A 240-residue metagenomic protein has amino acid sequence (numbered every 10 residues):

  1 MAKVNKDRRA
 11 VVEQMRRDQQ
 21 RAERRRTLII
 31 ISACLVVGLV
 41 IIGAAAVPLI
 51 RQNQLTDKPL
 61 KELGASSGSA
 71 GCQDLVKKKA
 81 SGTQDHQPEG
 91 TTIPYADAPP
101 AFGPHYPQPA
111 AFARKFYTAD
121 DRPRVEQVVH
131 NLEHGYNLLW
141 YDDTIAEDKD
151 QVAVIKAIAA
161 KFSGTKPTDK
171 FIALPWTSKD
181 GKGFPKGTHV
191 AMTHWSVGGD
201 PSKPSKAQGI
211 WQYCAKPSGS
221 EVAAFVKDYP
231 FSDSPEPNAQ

Functional and structural regions predicted by a protein language model:
M1-R26: Terminal targeting segments of Actinobacterial cell-envelope proteins
M15-R16, A46, I50: Non-catalytic accessory regions used for complex assembly or targeting
S32-A45: Hydrophobic membrane-insertion alpha-helices, especially the h-region of bacterial N-terminal signal peptides
L49-E126: Extracytoplasmic low-complexity, Pro/Thr/Ser/Ala/Gly-rich segments that lie immediately after a secretion/anchoring
Y117-I172: Mid-length scaffold segments of soluble, non-membrane domains
K161-Q240: Helix-rich interaction surfaces within compact, conserved domain-sized segments that mediate assembly or partner
